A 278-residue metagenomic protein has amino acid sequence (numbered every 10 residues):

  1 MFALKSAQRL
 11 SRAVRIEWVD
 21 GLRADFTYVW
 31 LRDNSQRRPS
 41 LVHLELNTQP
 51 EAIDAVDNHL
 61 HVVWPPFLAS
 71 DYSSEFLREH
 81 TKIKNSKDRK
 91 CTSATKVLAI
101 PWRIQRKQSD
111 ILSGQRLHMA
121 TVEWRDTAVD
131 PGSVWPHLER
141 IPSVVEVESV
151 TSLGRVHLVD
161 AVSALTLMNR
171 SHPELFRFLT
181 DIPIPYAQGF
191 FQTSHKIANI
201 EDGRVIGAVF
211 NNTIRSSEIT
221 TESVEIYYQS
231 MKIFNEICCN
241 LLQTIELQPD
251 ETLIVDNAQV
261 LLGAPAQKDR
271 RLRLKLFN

Functional and structural regions predicted by a protein language model:
M1-V122: Motif-centric detector for short Cys/His coordination patterns
K87-I254, Q259-N278: Active-site environment of non-heme Fe oxygenases that use a 2-His-1-carboxylate facial triad
